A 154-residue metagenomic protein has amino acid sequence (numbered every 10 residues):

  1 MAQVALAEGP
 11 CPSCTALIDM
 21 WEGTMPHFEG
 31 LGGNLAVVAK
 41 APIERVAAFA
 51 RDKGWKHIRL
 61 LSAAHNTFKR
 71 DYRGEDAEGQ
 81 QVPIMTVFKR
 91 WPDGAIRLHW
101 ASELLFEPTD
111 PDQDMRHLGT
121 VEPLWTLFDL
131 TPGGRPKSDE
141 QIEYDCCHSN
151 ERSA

Functional and structural regions predicted by a protein language model:
A2-L31, A47-D52, A63-A154: Non-globular targeting/processing and membrane-anchoring segments
L35-A41, V46, A63: Short His-Asn-centered micro-motif
G54-I58: A short alpha->loop->secondary-structure connector
